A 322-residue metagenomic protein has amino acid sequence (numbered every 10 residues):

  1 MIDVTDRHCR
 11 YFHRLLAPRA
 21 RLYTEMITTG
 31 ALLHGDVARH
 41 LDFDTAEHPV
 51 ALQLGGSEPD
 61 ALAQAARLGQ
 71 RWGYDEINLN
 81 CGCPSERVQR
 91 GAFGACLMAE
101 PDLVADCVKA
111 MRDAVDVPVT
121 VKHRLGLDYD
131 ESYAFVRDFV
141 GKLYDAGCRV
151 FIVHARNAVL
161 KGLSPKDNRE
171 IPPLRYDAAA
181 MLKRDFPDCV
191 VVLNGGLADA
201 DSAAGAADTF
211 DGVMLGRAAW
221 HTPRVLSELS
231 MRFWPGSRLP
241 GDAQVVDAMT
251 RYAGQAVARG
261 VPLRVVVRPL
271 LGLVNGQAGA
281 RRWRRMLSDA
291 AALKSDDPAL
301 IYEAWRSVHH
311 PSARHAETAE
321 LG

Functional and structural regions predicted by a protein language model:
M1-D3, I27-T29, G55-S57, G82-P84 (+4 more regions): Active-site beta-loop-alpha junctions enriched in small/polar residues
I2, D106-K109, A114-D116, L127-Y129 (+3 more regions): Alpha/beta catalytic cores of nucleotide-metabolism and tRNA/nucleoside-modifying enzymes
I2, L54, C96, E100 (+4 more regions): Glycine- and other small-residue-rich loops at beta-strand/loop junctions that grip anionic moieties
D3-D75: Glycine-rich, positively charged N-terminal anion/phosphate-binding segment
Y11-L16, A63-F93, P101-C189: Alpha/beta enzyme core
R21, P49, P118, C189-V190: Proline-centered loop/turn at the N-terminus of a beta-strand
L22-Y23, A51-Q53, N78-N80, T120 (+2 more regions): Conserved beta-strand positions in the central sheet of alpha/beta enzyme cores
A38-F43, A95-L97, R137-D138, N168-I171 (+1 more regions): Short, hinge-like loop/turn segments at secondary-structure boundaries
